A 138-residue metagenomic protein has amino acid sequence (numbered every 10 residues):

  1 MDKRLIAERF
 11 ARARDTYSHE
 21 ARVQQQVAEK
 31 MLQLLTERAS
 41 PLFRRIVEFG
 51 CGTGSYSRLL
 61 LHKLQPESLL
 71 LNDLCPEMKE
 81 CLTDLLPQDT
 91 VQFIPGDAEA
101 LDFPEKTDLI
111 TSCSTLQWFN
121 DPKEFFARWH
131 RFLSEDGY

Functional and structural regions predicted by a protein language model:
M1-D15: N-terminal, positively charged/glycine-rich alpha-helical extensions of SAM-dependent methyltransferases
R22-F43: Conserved alpha-helix/loop element of class I SAM-dependent methyltransferases that forms part of the SAM/SAH-binding
L32, R58-L61, F126-H130: A structural alpha-helix within SAM-dependent methyltransferase catalytic domains
A39, L64, L86, L133-E135: A generic alpha-to-beta junction signature in SAM-dependent methyltransferases
R45-L101: Class I SAM-dependent methyltransferase SAM/SAH-binding core
E99-I110: A short acidic, Gly/Pro-enriched loop at the edge of an enzyme's catalytic core that lines a small-molecule cofactor
D108-P122: A short SAM/SAH-binding and catalytic strip from SAM-dependent methyltransferases
K123-Y138: A short glycine-rich, Lys/Arg-flanked "PGG" loop and its adjoining helix->strand segment in the class I
